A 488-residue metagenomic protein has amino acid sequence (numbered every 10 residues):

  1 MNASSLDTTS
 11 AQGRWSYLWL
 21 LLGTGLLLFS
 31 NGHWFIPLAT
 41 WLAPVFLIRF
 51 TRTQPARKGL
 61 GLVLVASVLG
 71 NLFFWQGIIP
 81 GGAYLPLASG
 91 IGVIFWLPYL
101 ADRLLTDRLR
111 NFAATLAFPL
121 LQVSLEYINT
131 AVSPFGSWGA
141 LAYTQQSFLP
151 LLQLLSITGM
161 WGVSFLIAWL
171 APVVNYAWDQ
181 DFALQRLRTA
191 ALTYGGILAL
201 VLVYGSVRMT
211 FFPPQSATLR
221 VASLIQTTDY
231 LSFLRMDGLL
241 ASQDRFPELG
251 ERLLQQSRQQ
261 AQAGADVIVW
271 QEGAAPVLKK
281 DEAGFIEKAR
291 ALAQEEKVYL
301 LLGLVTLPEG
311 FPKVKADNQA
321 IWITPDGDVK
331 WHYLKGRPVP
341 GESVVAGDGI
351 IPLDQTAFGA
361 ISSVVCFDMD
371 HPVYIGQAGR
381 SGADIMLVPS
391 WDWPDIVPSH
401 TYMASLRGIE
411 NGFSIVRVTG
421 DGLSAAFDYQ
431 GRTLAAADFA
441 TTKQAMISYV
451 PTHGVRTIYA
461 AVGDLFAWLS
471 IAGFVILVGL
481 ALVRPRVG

Functional and structural regions predicted by a protein language model:
N2-F211, P394, R407, F427-Q430 (+2 more regions): Membrane-embedded alpha-helical bundles of multi-pass enzymes that act on lipidic or dolichyl-linked glycan substrates
I78-P86, L109, Y127-T158, A291 (+2 more regions): Active-site catalytic loop in hydrolytic enzyme cores
G82, I94, V267, A274 (+2 more regions): CN hydrolase (nitrilase-like) catalytic-core segments centered on the catalytic cysteine and neighboring Lys/Glu
P98, D102, L254-R258, I351 (+1 more regions): Generic structural signal for well-ordered alpha-helices, preferentially at hydrophobic/aromatic core positions
G205-G341, S363, F367: Soluble catalytic regions of membrane-associated enzymes that act on cell-envelope and secretory-pathway components
S242, N318-W322, P352, L423-F427 (+1 more regions): Short beta-strand scaffold segments in enzyme catalytic cores
K335-G347, A440-H453: A short, polar/charged loop-to-alpha-helix boundary motif
